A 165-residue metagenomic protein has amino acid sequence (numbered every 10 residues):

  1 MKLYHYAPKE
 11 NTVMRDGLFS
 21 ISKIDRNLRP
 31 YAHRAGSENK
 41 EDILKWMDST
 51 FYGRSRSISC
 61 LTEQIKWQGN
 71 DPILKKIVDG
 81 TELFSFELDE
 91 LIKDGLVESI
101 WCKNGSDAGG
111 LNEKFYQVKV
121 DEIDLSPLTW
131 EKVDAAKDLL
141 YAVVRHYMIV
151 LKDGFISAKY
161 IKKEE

Functional and structural regions predicted by a protein language model:
M1-R54: ADP-ribose/NAD+-binding catalytic cleft of ART/PARP-like enzymes
P8, K75-E165: Active-site and NAD+-binding cores of ADP-ribose-processing enzymes
K9-T12, I65-W67, L91: Short, solvent-exposed loop/turn segments at secondary-structure junctions
R15-G17, N70-I73, L96-E98: A short secondary-structure junction signal
S37, L61-T62: Conserved aromatic
R56-C60: A short, exposed loop/beta-hairpin motif centered on an aromatic-Gly-Thr core
T62-V78: Short active-site loop/helix that positions an aromatic residue
